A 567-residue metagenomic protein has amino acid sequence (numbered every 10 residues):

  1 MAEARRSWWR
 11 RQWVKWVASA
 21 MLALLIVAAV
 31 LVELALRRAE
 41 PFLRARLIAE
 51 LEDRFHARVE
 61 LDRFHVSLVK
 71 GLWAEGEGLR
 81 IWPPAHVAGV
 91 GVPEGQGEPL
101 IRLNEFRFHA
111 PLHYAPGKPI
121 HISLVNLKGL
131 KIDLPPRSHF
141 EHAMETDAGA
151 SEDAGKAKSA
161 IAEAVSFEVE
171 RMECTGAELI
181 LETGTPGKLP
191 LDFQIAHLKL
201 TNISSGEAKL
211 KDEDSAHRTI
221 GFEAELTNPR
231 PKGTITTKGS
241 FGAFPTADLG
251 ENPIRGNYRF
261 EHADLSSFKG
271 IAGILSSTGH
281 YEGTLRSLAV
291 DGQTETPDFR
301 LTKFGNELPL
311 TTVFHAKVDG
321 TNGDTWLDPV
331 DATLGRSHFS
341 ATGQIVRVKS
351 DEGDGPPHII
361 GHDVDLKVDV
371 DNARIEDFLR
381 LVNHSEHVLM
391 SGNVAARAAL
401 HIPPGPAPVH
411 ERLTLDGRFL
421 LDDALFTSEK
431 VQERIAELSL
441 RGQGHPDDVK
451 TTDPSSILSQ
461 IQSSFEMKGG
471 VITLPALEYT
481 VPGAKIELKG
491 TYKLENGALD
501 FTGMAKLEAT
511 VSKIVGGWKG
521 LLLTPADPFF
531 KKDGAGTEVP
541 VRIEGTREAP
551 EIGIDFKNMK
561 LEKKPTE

Functional and structural regions predicted by a protein language model:
A2-H56: N-terminal type II signal-anchor transmembrane helix that functions as the membrane-insertion/stop-transfer segment
S7-W8, Q12, S67, P111 (+2 more regions): Coil-to-alpha-helix initiation sites in intrinsically disordered, low-complexity, charged segments
D53-R54, A115-I120, K128, I132-R137 (+8 more regions): Membrane-proximal interfacial segments on either side of biological membranes
H65-H139, A157-I180, R218, E282 (+2 more regions): Flexible beta-edge/linker motif
E77-I81, I220-P229, D328-T333, P475-V481 (+1 more regions): Short beta-strand segments that buttress and anchor functional surface loops
E145-S151, S439-Q443: Surface-exposed loop/turn segments flanking beta-strands in extracellular/periplasmic regions
L458-I461: Generic long, charged, amphipathic alpha-helical segments
F465-T473, E478-E487, E495: Extended serine/threonine-enriched, polar tracts that run as long, contiguous segments within proteins
